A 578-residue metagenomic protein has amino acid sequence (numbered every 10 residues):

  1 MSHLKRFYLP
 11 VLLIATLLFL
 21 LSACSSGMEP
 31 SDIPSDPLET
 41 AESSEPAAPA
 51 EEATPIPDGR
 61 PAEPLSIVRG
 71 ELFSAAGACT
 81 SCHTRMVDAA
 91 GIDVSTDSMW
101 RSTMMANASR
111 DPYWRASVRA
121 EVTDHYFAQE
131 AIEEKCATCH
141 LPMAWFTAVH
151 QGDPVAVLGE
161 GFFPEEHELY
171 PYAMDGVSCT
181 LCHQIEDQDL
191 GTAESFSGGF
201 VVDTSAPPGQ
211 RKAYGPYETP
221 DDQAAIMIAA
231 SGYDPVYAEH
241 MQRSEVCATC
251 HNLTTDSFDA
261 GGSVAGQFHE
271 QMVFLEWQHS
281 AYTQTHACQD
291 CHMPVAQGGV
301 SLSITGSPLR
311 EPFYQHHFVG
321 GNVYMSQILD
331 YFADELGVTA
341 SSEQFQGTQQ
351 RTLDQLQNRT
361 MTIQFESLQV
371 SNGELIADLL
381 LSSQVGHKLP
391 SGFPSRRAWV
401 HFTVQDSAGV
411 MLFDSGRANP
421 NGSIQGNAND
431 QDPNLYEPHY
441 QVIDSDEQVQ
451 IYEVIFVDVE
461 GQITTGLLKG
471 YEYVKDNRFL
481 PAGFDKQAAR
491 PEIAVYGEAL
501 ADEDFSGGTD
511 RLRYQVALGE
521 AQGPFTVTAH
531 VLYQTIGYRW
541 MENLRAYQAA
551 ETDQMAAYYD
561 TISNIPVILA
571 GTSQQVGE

Functional and structural regions predicted by a protein language model:
S2-L12: Bacterial N-terminal signal peptides that target proteins for export
L21-A23: C-terminal motif of bacterial Sec signal peptides marking the signal peptidase cleavage site
S25-G27: Bacterial signal peptide processing site
E39-G91: N-terminal module-boundary/linker segments of secreted carbohydrate-active enzymes
E52-E63, D88-T123, D153-Y496, D502-S506 (+2 more regions): Primarily the internal scaffold of c-type cytochrome electron-transfer domains, especially repeated/multiheme c-type
R69-G77, Q129, E133, G176 (+2 more regions): Residues immediately within or flanking Cys/His clusters that coordinate Zn2+ in small zinc-binding modules
E133, T138, P142-V149, G159-E160: Conserved, well-structured interaction surfaces
Q522-P524: Extracellular Ig-like/FN3 beta-sandwich strand-entry sites
